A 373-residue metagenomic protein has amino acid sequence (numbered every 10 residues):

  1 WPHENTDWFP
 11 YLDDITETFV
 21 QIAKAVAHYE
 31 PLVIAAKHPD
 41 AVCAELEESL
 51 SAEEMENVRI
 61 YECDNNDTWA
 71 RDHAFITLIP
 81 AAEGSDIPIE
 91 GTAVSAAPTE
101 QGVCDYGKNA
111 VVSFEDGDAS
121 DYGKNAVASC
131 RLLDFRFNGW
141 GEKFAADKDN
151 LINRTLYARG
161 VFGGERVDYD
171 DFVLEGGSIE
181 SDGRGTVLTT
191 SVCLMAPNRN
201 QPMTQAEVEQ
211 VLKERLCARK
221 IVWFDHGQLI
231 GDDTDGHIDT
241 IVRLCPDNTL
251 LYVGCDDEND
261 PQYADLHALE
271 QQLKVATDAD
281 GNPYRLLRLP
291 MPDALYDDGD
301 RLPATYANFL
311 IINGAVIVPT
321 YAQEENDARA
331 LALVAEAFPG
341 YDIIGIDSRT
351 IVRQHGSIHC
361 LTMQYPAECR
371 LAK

Functional and structural regions predicted by a protein language model:
W1-G84, G107, G123-K373: The feature marks the mature, well-folded catalytic cores of soluble enzymes
A82-V127: Intrinsic disorder/low-complexity segments
